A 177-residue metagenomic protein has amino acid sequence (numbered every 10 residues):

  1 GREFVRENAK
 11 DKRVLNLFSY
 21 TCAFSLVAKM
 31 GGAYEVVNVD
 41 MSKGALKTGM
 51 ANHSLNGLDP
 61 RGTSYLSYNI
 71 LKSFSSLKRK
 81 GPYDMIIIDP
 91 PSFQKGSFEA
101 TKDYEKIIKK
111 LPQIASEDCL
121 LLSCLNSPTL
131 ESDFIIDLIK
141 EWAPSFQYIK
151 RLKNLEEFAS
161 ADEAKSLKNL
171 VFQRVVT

Functional and structural regions predicted by a protein language model:
G1-D11: SAM-dependent Rossmann-like transferase core, predominantly class I methyltransferases with a strong bias toward
D11-Y20: Conserved class I S-adenosyl-L-methionine
T21-A33: Conserved SAM-binding loop of SAM-dependent methyltransferases across substrates and taxa, primarily the Class I
E35-D40: Conserved SAM-binding motif I beta-strand of class I
M41-I87: S-adenosyl-L-methionine
Y104-E117: A short glycine-rich, Lys/Arg-flanked "PGG" loop and its adjoining helix->strand segment in the class I
E117-L125: Conserved beta-strand signature within the Rossmann-like core of class I S-adenosyl-L-methionine
I136-T177: Class I S-adenosyl-L-methionine
